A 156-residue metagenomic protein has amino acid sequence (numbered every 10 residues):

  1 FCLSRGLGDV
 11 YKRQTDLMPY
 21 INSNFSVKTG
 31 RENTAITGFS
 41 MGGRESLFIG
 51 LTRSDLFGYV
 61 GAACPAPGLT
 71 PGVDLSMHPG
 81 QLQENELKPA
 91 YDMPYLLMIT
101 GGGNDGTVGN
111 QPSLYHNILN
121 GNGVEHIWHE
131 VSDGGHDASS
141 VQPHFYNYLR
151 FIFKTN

Functional and structural regions predicted by a protein language model:
F1-Y11: Single conserved hydrophobic/aromatic residue that forms the stacking wall/gate of nucleotide- or nucleobase-binding
D9-F39: Gly/Ser-rich "nucleophile elbow"/oxyanion-hole loop immediately N-terminal to the catalytic nucleophile in hydrolases
A35, Y59-G61: Residue in the alpha/beta-hydrolase core beta-strand immediately N-terminal to the catalytic nucleophile
G38-F48: Glycine-rich nucleophile elbow surrounding the catalytic serine of serine-hydrolase chemistry
L51-G58: Conserved hydrolase catalytic core segment
G61-L69: Active-site nucleophile loop of the alpha/beta-hydrolase fold
G68-D133: The feature captures the conserved acid-bearing segment of alpha/beta-hydrolase catalytic domains
G135-Q142: Catalytic histidine-centered segment of alpha/beta-hydrolase-like enzymes
